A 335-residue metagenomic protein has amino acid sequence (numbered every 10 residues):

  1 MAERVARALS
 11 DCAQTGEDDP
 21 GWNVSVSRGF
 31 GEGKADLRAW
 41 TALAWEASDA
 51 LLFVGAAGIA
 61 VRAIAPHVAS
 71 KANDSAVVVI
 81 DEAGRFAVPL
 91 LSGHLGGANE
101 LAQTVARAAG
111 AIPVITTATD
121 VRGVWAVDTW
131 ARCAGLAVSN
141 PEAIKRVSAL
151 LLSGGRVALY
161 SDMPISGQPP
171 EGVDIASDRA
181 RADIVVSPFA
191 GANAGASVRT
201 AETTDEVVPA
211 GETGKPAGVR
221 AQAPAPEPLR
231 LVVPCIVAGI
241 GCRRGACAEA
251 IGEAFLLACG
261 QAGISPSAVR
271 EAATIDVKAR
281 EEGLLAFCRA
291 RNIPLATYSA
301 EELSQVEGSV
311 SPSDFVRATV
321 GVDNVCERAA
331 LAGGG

Functional and structural regions predicted by a protein language model:
M1-Q14: N-terminal basic/disordered segments at the start of proteins
A2, A50, A57-R62, P66-N99 (+6 more regions): Conserved mixed alpha/beta catalytic, RNA-binding, or beta-rich assembly cores of soluble enzyme, regulatory
G16-G33: A short beta-strand-loop structural module common to alpha/beta enzyme folds
L37-I59, A290: Short, structured active-site "lid" loops
G97-A106, G135-N140, S313-E327: A polyampholytic, Gly/Pro-enriched intrinsically disordered region
R122-L159: Short Lys/Arg-enriched alpha/beta "domain-start" segment
S148-M163, E171, I175, G308-G335: Long, charged alpha-helical interface segments
S267-R328, G334: C-terminal non-catalytic interaction/assembly regions of soluble proteins
